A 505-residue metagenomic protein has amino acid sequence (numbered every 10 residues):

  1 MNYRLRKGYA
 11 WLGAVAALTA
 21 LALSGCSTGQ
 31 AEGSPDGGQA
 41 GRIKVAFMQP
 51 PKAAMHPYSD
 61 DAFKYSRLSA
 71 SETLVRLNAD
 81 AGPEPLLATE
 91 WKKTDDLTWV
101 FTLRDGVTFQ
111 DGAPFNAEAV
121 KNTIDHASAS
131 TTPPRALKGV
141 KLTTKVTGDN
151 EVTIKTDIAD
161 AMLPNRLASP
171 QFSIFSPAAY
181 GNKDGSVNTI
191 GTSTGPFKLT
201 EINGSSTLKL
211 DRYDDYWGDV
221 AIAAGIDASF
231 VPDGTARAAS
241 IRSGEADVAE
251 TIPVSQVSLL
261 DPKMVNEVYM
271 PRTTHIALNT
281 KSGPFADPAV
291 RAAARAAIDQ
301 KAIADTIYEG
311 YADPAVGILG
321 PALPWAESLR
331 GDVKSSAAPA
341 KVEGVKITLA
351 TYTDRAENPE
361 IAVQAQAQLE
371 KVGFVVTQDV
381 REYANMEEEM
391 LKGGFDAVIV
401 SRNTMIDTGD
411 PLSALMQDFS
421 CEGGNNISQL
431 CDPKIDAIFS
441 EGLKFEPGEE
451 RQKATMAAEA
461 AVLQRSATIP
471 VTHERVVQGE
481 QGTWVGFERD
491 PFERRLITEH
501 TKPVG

Functional and structural regions predicted by a protein language model:
A46-T94, D125, T192: N-terminal lobe/hinge region of extracytoplasmic solute-binding protein
K92, T98-T102, A136-A179, E201: Surface-exposed binding/hinge segments that line and control ligand-binding clefts or catalytic entry sites
A168-D219, G225: Gly/Pro-rich hinge or "lid" segments in bacterial periplasmic/extracellular proteins
R212-S258: Ligand-site clamp/hinge motif
K281-A322, E360-I361, V462-A467: Periplasmic-binding protein-like
E309-E343, T353-E360: Structural transition elements
A384-M386, M416-Q481, G505: Extracytoplasmic/peripheral linker and loop segments enriched in polar/acidic and small residues with frequent Thr/Pro
Q478-G505: Long beta-strand-rich cores associated with HINT superfamily self-processing modules
